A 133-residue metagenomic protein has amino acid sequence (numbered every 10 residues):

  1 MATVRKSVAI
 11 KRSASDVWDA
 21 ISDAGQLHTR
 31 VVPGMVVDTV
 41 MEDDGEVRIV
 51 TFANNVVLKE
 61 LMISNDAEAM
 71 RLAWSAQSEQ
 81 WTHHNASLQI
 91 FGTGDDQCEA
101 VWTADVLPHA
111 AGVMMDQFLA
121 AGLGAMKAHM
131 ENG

Functional and structural regions predicted by a protein language model:
M1-E42: Hydrophobic ligand-binding cavity/cleft-lining segments
R5, E46-I49, M126: An N-terminal domain-start capping segment
S7, W18, F52, H109-G112 (+1 more regions): A generic helix-loop boundary/linker signal
S7-K11, T51, L61, Q89: Generic structural detector for well-ordered beta-strands
I10-R12, F52, A76, V106: Short beta-strand-to-loop capping motifs
Q26-T29, V36-E79, N85, E99 (+1 more regions): Glycine-rich portal/gate segments that line the openings of hydrophobic small-molecule binding cavities
S75-N132: Beta-strand/loop substructures that line and gate deep hydrophobic ligand-binding cavities in soluble
